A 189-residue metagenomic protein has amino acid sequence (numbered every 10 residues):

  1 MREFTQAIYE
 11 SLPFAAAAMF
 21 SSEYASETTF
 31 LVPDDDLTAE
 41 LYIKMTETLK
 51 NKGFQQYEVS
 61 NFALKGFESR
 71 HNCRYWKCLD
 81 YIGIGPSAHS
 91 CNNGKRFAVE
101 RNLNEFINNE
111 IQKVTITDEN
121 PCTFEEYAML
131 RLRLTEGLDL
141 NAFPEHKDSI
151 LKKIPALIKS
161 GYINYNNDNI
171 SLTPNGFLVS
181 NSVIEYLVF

Functional and structural regions predicted by a protein language model:
M1-H146: C-terminal scaffold of the Radical SAM
M45-L49, L157, V183: Hydrophobic alpha-helical packing residues
E58, I158-D168: A short, conserved structural fragment
C122-M129, L151, F177, N181: Non-catalytic, well-ordered alpha-helical scaffold segments
P144-K159: Short amphipathic alpha-helical interaction segments
N169-T173: Minor-groove-contacting beta-hairpin "wing" of winged helix-turn-helix DNA-binding domains
N175-F189: Short, amphipathic alpha-helical interaction segments positioned at domain boundaries
